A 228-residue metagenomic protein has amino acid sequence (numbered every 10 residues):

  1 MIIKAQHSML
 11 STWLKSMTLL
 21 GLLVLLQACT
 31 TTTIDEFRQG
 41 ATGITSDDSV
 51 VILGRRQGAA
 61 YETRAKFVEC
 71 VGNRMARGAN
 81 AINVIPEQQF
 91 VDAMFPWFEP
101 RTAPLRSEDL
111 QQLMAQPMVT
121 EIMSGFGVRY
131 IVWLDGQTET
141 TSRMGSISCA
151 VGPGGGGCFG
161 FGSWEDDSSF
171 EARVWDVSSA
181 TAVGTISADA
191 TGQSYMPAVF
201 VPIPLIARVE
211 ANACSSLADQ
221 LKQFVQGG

Functional and structural regions predicted by a protein language model:
I2-T18: Bacterial N-terminal signal peptides that target proteins for export
K4, F95-F98, M144-S146: Short secondary-structure transition/capping segments
L23-L26: Bacterial Sec-type N-terminal signal peptides, specifically the leucine/valine-rich hydrophobic h-region
C29-D48, Q57, F126, T138-T140 (+1 more regions): C-terminal/domain-edge helix-coil "capping" segments
C29-L110, Q223-G228: A structural "domain/chain start" motif
R64, V68, G72, Q116-T120 (+2 more regions): Extracytoplasmic/secreted envelope proteins and their assembly/folding machinery, especially bacterial periplasmic
P104-S178: Surface-exposed short loop/turn segments
